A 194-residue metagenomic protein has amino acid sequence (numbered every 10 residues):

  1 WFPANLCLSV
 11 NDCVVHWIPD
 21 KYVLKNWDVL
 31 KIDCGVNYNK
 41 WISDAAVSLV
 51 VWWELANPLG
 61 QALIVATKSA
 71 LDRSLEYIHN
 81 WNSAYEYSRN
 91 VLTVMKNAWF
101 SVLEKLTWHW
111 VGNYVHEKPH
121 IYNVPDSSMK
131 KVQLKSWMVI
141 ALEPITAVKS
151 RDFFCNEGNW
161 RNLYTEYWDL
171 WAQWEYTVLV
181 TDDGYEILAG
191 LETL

Functional and structural regions predicted by a protein language model:
W1-L194: Active-site neighborhoods and metal-handling regions in enzymes and metal-associated proteins
